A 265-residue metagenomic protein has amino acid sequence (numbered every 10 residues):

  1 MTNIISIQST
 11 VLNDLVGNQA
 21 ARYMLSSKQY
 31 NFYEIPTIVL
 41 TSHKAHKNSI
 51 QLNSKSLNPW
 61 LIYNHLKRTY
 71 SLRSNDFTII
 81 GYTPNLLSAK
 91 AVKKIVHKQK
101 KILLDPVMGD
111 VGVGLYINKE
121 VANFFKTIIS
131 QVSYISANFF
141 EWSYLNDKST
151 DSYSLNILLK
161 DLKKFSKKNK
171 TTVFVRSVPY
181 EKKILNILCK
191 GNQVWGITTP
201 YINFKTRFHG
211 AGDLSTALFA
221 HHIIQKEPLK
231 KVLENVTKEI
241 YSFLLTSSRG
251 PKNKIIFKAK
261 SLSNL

Functional and structural regions predicted by a protein language model:
T2-G109, K260-N264: Conserved N-terminal subdomain of the carbohydrate kinase-like
L12-N13, W195-G210: Short pre-catalytic strand/loop immediately N-terminal to key active-site residues, enriched for Gly-Thr
V16-G17, H46-K47, V113-N118, D147-T150 (+1 more regions): Short, solvent-exposed loop/turn segments at secondary-structure boundaries
V107-L115, I240: A short, histidine- and acid-enriched strand-loop-helix "catalytic/donor-clamping" loop that lines the nucleotide-sugar
L115-W195, F204: Conserved phosphate/ATP/ADP-binding segment of small-molecule kinases
Y144, K205-L233: Short, small-residue alpha-helix embedded
K230-L265: Charged C-terminal helix
